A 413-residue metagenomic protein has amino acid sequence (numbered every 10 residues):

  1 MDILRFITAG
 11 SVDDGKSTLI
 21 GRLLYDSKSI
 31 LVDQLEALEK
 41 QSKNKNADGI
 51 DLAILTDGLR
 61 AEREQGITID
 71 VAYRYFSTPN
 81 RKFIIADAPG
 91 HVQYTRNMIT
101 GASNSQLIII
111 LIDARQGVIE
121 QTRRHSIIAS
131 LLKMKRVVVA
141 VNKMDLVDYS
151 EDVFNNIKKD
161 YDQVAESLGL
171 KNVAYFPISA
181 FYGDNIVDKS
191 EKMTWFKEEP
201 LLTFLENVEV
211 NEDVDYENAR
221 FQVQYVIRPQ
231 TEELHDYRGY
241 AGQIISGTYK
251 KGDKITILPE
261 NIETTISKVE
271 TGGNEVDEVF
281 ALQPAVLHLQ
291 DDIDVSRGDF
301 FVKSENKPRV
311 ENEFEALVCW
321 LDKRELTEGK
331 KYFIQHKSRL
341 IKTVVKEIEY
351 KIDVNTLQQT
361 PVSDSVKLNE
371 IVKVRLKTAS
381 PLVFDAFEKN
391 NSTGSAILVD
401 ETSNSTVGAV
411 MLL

Functional and structural regions predicted by a protein language model:
D2-Q93, S105: P-loop NTPase switch module centered on the Walker A-proximal segment
D2-S29, K40-N44, L111-I112, V138 (+6 more regions): Helix-rich terminal scaffold detector
R5-T8, L146-Y149, V153, Q163 (+1 more regions): C-terminal effector modules of nucleic-acid-centric enzymes and ribosome-associated factors
A9-S11, R60-T68, R74-S77, I99-G101 (+11 more regions): Replace "in large, NTP-powered and nucleic-acid-processing enzymes" with "in large, NTP-powered factors and other
D13, L19, L38, G66 (+12 more regions): Residue-level signature of catalytic and energy-coupling elements of molecular machines, predominantly ATP/GTP-dependent
D14, Y25-D26, H91-V92, R115-I119 (+5 more regions): Conserved nucleotide-binding/hydrolysis micro-motifs of P-loop NTPases
R81-F83, A88-Y94, A102-S126, L132-N155: Conserved Switch II/interswitch segment of TRAFAC-class P-loop GTPases
N155, D162-R297, V302-R324: Conserved catalytic-core segments of large NTP-driven translation/proteostasis enzymes
